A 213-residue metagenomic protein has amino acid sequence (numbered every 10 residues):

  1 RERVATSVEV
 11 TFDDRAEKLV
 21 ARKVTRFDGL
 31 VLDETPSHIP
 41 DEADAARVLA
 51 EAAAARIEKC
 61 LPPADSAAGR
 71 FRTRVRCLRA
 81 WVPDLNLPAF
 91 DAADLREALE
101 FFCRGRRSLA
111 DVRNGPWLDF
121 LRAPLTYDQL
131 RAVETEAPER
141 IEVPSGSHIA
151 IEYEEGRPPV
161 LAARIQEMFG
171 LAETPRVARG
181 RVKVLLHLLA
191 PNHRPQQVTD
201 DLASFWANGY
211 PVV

Functional and structural regions predicted by a protein language model:
R1-R140, R179-V213: Acidic, serine/threonine- and proline-rich low-complexity intrinsically disordered segments
A150-Y153, L161, P195-V198: Short helix/loop capping segments that flank catalytic or ligand/cofactor-binding pockets
E155-V177, V182: Short, surface-exposed, low-complexity cationic segments
